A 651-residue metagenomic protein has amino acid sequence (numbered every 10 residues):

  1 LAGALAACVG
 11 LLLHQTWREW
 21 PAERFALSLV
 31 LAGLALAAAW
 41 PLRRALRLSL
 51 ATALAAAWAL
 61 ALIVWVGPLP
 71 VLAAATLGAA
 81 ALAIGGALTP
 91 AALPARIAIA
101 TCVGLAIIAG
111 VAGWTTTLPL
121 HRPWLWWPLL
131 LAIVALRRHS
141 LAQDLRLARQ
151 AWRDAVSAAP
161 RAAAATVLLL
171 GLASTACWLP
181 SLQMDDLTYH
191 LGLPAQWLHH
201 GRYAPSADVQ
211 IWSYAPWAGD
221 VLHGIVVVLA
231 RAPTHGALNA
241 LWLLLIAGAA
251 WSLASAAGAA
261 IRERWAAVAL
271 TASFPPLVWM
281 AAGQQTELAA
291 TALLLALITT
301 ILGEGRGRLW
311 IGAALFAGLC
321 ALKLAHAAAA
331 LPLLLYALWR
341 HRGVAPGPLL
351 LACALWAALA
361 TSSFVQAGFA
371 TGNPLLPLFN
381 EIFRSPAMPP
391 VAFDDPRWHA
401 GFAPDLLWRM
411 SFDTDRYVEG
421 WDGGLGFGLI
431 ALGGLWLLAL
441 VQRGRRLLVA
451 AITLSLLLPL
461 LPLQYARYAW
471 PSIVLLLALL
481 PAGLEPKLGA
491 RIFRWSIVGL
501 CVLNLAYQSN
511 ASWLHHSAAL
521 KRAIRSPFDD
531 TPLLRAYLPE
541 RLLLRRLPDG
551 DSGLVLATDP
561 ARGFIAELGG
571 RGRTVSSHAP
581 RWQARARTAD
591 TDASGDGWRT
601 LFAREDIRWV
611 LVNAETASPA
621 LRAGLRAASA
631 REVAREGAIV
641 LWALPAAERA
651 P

Functional and structural regions predicted by a protein language model:
L1-R153, P459, G597-R599: Membrane-embedded, hydrophobic transmembrane alpha-helices
A6-L11, A55-L60, A100-A109, A165-L169 (+6 more regions): Membrane-embedded helix bundles of polyisoprenyl
A32-L42, L245-A254, A337, S411-T453: Hydrophobic, aromatic-rich transmembrane alpha-helices and their immediate juxtamembrane boundary segments
L54, P160-V167, R262-A267, L309-F316 (+4 more regions): Signature aromatic-anchored transmembrane alpha helix within multi-pass, membrane-resident enzymes that catalyze glycan
L179, P348-T414, N504-A511: Membrane-lumen/periplasm interface segments of specific transmembrane helices in polyprenyl phosphate-linked
S181-D185, H190-G192, L500-R545, A561-G563: Membrane-proximal, lumen/periplasm-facing interface regions of secretory-pathway glyco- and lipid-modifying enzymes
H190, A195, E287-A290, L319-L324 (+4 more regions): Hydrophobic/aromatic-rich transmembrane helices and adjacent perimembrane loops
P532-P580, W609-A614, W642: Short periplasmic/luminal acceptor-recognition loop of GT-C membrane glycosyltransferases, typified by
